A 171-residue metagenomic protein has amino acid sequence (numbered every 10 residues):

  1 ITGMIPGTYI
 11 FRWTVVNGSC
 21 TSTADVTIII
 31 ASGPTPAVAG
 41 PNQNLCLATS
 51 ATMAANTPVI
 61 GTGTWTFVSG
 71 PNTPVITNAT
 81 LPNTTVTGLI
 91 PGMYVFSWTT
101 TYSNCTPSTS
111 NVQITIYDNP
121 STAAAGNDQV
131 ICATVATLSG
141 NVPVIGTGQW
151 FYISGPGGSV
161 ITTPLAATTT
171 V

Functional and structural regions predicted by a protein language model:
I1-M4, T64-G88, F151-V171: Surface-exposed, flexible coil segments in extracellular/virion-facing regions
G7-Y9, P58-F67, Y94, P143-Y152: Solvent-exposed loop segments of extracellular immunoglobulin-like
V15, W98-T100: Conserved structural position at the C-terminal beta-strand of extracellular beta-sandwich adhesion modules
G18-T23, S103-T109: Short, exposed coil/turn segments at beta-strand boundaries within extracellular/luminal domains
I28-S32, I114-D118: Interdomain boundary/hinge segments at the C-termini of tandem beta-sandwich modules
G33-P41, N119-N127: Proline-enriched interdomain boundary motifs that mark the N-terminal boundary and often initiate the first structured
Q43-T49, A125, Q129-T134: Short, solvent-exposed loop/linker segments at the N-terminal edge of repeated beta-sheet extracellular domains
T49-V59, N83, T134-V144: A short beta-strand segment in extracellular, disulfide-stabilized domains
